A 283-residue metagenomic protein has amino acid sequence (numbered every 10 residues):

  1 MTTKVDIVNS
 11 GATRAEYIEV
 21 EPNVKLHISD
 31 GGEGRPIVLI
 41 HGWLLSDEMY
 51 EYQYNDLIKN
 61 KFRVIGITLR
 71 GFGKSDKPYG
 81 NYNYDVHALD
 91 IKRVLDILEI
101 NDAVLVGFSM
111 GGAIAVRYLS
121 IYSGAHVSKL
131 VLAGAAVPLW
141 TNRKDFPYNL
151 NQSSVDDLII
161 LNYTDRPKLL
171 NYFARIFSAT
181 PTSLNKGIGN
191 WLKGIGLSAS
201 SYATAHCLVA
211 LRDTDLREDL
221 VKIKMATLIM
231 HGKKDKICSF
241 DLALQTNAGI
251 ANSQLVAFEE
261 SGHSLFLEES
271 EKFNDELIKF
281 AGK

Functional and structural regions predicted by a protein language model:
M1-V38, K59-F62, I100-N101, A281-K283: Alpha/beta-hydrolase fold catalytic core
V24-G80: Conserved HGGG/HGGXW glycine-rich cap/lid loop of the alpha/beta-hydrolase fold
V86-A103: Conserved acidic catalytic loop of the alpha/beta-hydrolase fold
V116-I121, A125-T164: Flexible "cap/lid" loop of the alpha/beta hydrolase fold
T141, D145-N149, I160-V221: Conserved alpha/beta-hydrolase catalytic His-Asp/Glu region
I223, I229-H231: Short beta-strand/loop motif that positions the catalytic acidic residue of the alpha/beta-hydrolase fold
K234-C238: Acidic catalytic loop of the alpha/beta-hydrolase fold
S253-K283: Catalytic active-site module of serine/aspartate enzymes centered on a nucleophile-bearing elbow/loop
